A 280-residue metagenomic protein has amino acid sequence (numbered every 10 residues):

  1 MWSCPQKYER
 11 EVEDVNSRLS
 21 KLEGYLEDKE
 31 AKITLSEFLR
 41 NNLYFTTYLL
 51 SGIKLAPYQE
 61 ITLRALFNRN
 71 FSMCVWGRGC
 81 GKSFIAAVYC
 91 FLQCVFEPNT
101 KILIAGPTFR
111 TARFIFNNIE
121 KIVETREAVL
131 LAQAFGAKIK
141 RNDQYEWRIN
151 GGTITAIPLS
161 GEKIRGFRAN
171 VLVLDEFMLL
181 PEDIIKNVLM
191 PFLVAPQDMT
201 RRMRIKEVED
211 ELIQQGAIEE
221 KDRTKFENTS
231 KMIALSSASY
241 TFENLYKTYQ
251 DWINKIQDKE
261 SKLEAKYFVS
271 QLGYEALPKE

Functional and structural regions predicted by a protein language model:
W2-E280: Phosphate/NTP-binding elements of NTP-utilizing enzymes
